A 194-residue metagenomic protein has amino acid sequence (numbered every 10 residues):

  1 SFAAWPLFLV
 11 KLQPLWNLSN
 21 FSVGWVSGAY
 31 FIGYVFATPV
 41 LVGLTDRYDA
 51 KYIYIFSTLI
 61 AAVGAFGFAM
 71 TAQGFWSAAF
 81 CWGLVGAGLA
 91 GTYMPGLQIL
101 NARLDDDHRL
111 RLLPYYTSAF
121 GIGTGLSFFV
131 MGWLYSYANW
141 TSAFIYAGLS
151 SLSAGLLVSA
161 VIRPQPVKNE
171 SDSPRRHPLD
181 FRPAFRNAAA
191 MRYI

Functional and structural regions predicted by a protein language model:
S1-P14, L18: Extracytoplasmic
A3, F31-P39, T124-G125: Residue-level signature of mid-helix packing/kink "hotspots" within the transmembrane helices of 12-pass Major
F36-A72: Conserved MFS/SLC helix-loop-helix module at the cytosolic interface between two early adjacent transmembrane helices
M70-F80: Helix-loop junctions at membrane interfaces in 12-TM secondary transporters
W82-S118: Cytoplasmic helix-loop-helix junction between adjacent transmembrane helices in 12-TM secondary transporters
Y116-I162: Helix-loop-helix hairpin linking two adjacent transmembrane segments in secondary transporters
P166-Y193: Juxtamembrane intracellular "pre-TM" segments in multi-pass secondary transporters
